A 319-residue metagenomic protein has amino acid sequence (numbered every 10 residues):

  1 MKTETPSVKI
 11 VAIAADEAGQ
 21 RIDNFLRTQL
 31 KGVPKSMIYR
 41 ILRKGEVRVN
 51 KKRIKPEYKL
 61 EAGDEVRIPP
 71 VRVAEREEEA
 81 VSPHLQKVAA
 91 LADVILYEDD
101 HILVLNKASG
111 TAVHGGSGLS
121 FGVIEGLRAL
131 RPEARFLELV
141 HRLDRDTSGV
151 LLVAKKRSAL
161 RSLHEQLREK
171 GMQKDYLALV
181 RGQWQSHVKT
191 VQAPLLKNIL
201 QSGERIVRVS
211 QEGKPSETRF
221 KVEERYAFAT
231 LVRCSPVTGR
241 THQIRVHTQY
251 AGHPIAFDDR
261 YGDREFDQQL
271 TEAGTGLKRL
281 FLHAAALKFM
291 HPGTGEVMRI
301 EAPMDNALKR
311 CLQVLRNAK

Functional and structural regions predicted by a protein language model:
M1-K319: RNA pseudouridine synthases
